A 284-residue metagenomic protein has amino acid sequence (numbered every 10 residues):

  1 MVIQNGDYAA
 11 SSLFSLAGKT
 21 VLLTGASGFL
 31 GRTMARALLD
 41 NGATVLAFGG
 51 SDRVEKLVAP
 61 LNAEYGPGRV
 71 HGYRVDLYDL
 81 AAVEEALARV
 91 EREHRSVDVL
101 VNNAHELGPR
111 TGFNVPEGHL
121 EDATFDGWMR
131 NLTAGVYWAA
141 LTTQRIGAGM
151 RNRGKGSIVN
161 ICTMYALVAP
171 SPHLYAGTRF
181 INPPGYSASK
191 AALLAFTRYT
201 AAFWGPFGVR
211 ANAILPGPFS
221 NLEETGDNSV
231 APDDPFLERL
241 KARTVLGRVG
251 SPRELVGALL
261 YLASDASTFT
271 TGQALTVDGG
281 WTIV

Functional and structural regions predicted by a protein language model:
V2-S12, F29, L260, T271-V284: Short C-terminal tail/terminal secondary-structure segment of NAD(P)H-dependent dehydrogenase/reductase domains
T20, S27-G28: Conserved glycine-rich cofactor-binding loop
N41-L57: Conserved glycine-rich Rossmann-like NAD(P)H-binding loop of the short-chain dehydrogenase/reductase
D98, G118-L141, K155, V159 (+4 more regions): Catalytic Tyr-X3-Lys loop
N103-E117, G280: Conserved NAD(P)H cofactor-binding loop of Rossmann-fold oxidoreductase domains
T111-M129, P172, T225, F236 (+1 more regions): Substrate-binding pocket helix/loop in short-chain dehydrogenase/reductase
E121-F125, V159-A192, T197-P206, P218-S220: Catalytic loop of short-chain dehydrogenase/reductase
G205-R210, T270-G272: Short, small/polar-rich loop/turn modules that mediate ligand/substrate recognition or access, typified
